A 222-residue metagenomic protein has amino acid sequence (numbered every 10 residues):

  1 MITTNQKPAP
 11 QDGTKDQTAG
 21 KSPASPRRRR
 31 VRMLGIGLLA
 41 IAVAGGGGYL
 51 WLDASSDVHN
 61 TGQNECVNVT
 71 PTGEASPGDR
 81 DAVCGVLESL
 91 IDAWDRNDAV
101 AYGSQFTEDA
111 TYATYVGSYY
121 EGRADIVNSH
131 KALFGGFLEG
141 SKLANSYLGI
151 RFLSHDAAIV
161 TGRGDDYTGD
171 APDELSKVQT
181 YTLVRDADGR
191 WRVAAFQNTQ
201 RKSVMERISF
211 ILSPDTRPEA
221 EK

Functional and structural regions predicted by a protein language model:
M1-D16: N-terminal acidic, proline/glycine-rich, low-complexity intrinsically disordered segments
I2-T3, W51, D57-N64, S176-F210: Short beta-strand edge/turn micro-motifs at domain boundaries
D12-R27: Juxtamembrane low-complexity tails/linkers enriched in Ser/Thr-Pro and polybasic
S25-L39: N-terminal Sec-pathway targeting helices
G35, L39-S104, E108, L212-K222: Short, low-complexity N-terminal intrinsically disordered segments enriched in polar/charged residues
L90, Y102-G103, A110, G122 (+3 more regions): Hydrophobic pocket/interface hotspot
T111-E121, G135-E139: A short gly/proline-enriched turn/hairpin at secondary-structure junctions
D125-D173, K222: Surface-exposed, charged secondary-structure patches
